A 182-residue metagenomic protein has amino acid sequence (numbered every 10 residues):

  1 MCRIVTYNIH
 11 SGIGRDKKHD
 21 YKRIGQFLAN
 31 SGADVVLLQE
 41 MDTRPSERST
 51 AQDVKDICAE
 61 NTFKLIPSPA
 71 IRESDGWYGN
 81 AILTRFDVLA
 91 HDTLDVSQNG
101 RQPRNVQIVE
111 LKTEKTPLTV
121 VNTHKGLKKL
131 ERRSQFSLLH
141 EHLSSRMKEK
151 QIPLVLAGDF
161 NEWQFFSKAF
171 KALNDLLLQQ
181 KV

Functional and structural regions predicted by a protein language model:
M1-V35, K64-P67, I71-V182: Active-site regions of metal-assisted phosphoester/phosphodiester hydrolases, unifying DNase/endonuclease modules
G12, Q39-S46: Active-site neighborhood of divalent metal-dependent phosphoester/pyrophosphate hydrolases
K18, E47-R48: Short alpha-helix boundary/capping motifs
R44-E47, S74-G76: Short active-site-adjacent helix-start/loop capping segments
A51: Aromatic- and carboxylate-enriched substrate-binding clefts and catalytic-loop regions of carbohydrate-active enzymes
V54: Generic structural marker for isolated residues within well-ordered, non-membrane alpha-helices of soluble domains
C58-K64: Charged, glycine-enriched surface loops/patches that mediate electrostatic binding to polyanionic ligands
